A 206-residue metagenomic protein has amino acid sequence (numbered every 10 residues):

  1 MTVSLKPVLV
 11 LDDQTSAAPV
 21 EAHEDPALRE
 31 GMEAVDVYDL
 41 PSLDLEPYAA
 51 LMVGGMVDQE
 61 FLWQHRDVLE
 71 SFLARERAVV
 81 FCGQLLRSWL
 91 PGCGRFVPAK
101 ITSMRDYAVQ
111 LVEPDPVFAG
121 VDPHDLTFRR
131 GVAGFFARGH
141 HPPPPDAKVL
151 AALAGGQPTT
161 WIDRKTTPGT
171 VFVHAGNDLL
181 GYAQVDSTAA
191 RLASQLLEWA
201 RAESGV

Functional and structural regions predicted by a protein language model:
T2-S4, A18-A27, Y107-V185, A189 (+1 more regions): Catalytic beta-strand/loop cores that center a nucleophilic Ser/Cys/Thr and support acyl-enzyme chemistry
L5-C93: Helical hinge/lid and interdomain linker segments adjacent to catalytic or ligand-binding clefts that mediate domain
E30-V35, F96-M104, P145-A152: Short secondary-structure junctions
V37-E46, R95, S103-R105, L153-Q157: Generic structural signal for short, solvent-exposed loop/turn connectors between secondary structure elements
E60-V132: A glycine-rich, often tryptophan-bearing local segment used as a flexible ligand/cofactor-contacting loop or short
H65-D67, S187, R191: Surface-exposed flexible segments
L192-A193, L197: Extended soluble regions of mature proteins
